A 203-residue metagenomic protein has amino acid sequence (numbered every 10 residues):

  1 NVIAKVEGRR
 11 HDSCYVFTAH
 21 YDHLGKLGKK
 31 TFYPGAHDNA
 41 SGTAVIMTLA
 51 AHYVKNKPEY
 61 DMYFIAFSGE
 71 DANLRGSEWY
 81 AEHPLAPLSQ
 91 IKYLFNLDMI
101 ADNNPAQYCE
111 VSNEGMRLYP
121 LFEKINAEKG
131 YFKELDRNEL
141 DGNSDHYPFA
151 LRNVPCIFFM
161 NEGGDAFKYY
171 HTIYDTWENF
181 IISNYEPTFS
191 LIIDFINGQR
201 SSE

Functional and structural regions predicted by a protein language model:
N1, G25-L121, G142-D145: Acidic/histidine-rich catalytic neighborhood of metal-dependent amide-processing enzymes
N1-L27: Acidic/His- and Gly-rich active-site-bordering loop/insert found across diverse amide/peptide-bond hydrolases
V6, A19, G25, A50-K57 (+4 more regions): Sec/Tat-exported extracytoplasmic proteins
R9, D22, G69, A101 (+1 more regions): Short, glycine-/Ser/Thr-/acidic-enriched flexible segments
H11-Y15, P58-M62, S89-Y93, G130 (+1 more regions): Loop/turn elements at helix/coil->beta-strand transitions in domains of secreted/extracellular proteins
T18, I65-F67, L97, I157-M160: Generic beta-strand/beta-sheet core signal
N104-E203: Active-site-adjacent substrate-binding region of metalloamidase/peptidase-like peptide-processing proteins
